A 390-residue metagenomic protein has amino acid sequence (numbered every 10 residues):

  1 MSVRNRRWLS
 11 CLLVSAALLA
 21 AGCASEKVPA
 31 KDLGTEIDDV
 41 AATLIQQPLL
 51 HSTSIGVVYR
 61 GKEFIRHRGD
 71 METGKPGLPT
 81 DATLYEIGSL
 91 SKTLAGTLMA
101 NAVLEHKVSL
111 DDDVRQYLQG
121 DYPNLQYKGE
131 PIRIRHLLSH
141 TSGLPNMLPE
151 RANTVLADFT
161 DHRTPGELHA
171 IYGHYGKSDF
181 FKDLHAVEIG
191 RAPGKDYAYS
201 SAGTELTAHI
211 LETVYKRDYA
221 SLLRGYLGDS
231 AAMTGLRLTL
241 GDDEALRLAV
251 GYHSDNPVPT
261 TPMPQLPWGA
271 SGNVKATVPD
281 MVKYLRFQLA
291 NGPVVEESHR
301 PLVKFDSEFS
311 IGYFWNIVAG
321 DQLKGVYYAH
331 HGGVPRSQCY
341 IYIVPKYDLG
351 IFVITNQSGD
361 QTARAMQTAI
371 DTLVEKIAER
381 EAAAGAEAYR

Functional and structural regions predicted by a protein language model:
M1-Y85, N101-S109, R135-R151, D158-P165 (+7 more regions): N-terminal leader/targeting segments and the immediately adjacent pre-domain N-terminus
C23-G69, E212-R217, S221-G225, D229 (+1 more regions): Catalytic loop of the DD-peptidase/beta-lactamase superfamily, centered on the K-T-G motif and neighboring
K27-P29, L84-E86, D121-L125, E167-A170 (+4 more regions): Second-shell loop/turn segments in exported
D32, E36-V40, S89, L94 (+12 more regions): Extracytoplasmic/secreted proteins, especially bacterial periplasmic and envelope-associated proteins
Q46-S54, K75-H136, I189-G203, G269-G272 (+1 more regions): Short active-site loop at a secondary-structure junction that contains or immediately precedes the catalytic residue(s)
G74, S178-G190, H253-L266: The feature captures the short pre-catalytic strand/loop hairpin that immediately precedes and shapes the active-site
E86-L90, L104-N153, A186, H209 (+2 more regions): Active-site helix/loop module of the DD-peptidase/beta-lactamase fold, centered on the serine-lysine SxxK catalytic
A157-F159, H169-G173, F181-A186, G190-R191 (+3 more regions): Recognition helices and adjacent regulatory flanks at domain boundaries
